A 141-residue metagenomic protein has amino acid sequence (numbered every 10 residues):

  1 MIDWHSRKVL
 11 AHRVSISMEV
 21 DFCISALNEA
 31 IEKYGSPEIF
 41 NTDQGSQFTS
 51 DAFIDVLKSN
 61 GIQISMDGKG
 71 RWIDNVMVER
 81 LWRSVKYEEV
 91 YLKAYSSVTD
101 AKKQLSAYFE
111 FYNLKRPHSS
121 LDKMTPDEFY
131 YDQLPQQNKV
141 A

Functional and structural regions predicted by a protein language model:
D3-W4: Short, acidic, Ser/Thr-enriched surface-loop or helix-capping motifs
R7-K8: Residue-level signal for well-ordered, solvent-exposed loop/turn and beta-edge residues enriched in charged/polar side
H12-Y34: Active-site beta-loop-alpha junctions of metal-dependent nucleic acid enzymes, especially the RNase H-like/DDE
A30, A52, V56-N60: Alpha-helical structural signal in soluble globular domains
Y34-G35, R116: A structural signal for short coil/turn segments at secondary-structure junctions
I39, Q63: Hydrophobic "anchor" residues on beta-strands that sit immediately upstream of conserved functional sites
Q44, S50-F53, I64-K86, S97-L105 (+1 more regions): RNase H-like two-metal-ion nuclease catalytic core shared by retroviral integrases and related mobile-element nucleases
K58-I62, K86-A141: C-terminal domain-tail junction helix/linker
